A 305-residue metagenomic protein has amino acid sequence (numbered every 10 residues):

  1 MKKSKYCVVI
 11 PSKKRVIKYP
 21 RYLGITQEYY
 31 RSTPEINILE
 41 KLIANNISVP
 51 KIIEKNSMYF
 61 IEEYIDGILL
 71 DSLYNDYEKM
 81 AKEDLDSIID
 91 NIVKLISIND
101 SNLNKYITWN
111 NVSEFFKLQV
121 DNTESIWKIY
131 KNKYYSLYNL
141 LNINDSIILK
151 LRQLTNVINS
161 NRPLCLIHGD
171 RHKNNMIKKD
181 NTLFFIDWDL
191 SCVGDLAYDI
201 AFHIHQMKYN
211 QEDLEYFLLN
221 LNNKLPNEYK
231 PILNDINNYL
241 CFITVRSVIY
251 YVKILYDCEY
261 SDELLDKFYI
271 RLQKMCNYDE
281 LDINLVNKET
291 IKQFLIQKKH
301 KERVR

Functional and structural regions predicted by a protein language model:
K5-V9, R15-V16, R152-Y198, R303-V304: Active-site acidic catalytic loop and adjacent metal/ATP-binding pocket of ATP-dependent phosphoryl transfer enzymes
I10-I107: ATP-binding pocket architecture of kinase catalytic cores
I43-N46, I92, I96-L103, I158 (+4 more regions): A general structural signal marking secondary-structure boundaries and capping sites
E78-K79, L183, A201-I204: Glycine-rich, phosphate-binding/catalytic loops in enzymes
K79-N142, R162-L164, C192: A cross-family kinase active-site recognition segment
L140-I143, P226-I236: Short, surface-exposed acidic
A197-E228, C241-Y278: Active-site activation/catalytic loop segments of kinase-like enzymes and analogous catalytic loops in related
R271-R305: Regulatory N- and C-terminal appendages and interdomain linkers associated with kinase/kinase-like NTP transferase
